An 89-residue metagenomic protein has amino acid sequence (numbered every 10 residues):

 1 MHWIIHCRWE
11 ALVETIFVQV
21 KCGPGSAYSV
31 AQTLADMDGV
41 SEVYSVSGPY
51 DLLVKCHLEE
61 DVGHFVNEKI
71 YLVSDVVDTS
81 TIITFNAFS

Functional and structural regions predicted by a protein language model:
M1-S89: A compositional/biophysical signature of low hydrophobicity enriched in polar/charged and small residues
